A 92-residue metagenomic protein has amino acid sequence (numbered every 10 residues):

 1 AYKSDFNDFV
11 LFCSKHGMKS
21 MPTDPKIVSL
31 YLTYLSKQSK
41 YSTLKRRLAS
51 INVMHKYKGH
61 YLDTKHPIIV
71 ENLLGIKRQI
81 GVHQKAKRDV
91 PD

Functional and structural regions predicted by a protein language model:
A1-D92: Extended, non-catalytic subsegments within catalytic or DNA/protein-binding/adaptor domains
